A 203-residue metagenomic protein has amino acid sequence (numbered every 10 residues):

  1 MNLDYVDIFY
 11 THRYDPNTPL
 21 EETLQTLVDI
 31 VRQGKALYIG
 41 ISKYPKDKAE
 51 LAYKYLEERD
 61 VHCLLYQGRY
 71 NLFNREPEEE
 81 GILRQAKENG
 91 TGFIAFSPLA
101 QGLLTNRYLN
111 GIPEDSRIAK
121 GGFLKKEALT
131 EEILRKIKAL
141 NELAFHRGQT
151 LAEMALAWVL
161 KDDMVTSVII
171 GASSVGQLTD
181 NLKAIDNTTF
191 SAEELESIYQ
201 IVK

Functional and structural regions predicted by a protein language model:
M1-P19: Active-site groove signature of glycoside hydrolases
T18-Q200: Beta/alpha (TIM)-barrel catalytic core signal, keyed to glycine-rich beta->alpha loops juxtaposed to Asp/Glu that bind
